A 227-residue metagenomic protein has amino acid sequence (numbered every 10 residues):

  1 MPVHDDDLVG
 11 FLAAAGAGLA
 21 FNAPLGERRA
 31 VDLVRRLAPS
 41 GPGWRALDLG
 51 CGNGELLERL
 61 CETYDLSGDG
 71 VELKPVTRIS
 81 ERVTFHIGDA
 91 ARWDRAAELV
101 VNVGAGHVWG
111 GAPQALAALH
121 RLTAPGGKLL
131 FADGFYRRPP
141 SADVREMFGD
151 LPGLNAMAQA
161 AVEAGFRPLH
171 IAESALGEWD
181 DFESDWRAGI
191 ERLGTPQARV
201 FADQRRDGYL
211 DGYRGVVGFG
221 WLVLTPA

Functional and structural regions predicted by a protein language model:
A23-P42: Conserved alpha-helix/loop element of class I SAM-dependent methyltransferases that forms part of the SAM/SAH-binding
L47-A91: Class I SAM-dependent methyltransferase SAM/SAH-binding core
A91-V100: A short acidic, Gly/Pro-enriched loop at the edge of an enzyme's catalytic core that lines a small-molecule cofactor
L99-A112: A short SAM/SAH-binding and catalytic strip from SAM-dependent methyltransferases
P113-K128: A short glycine-rich, Lys/Arg-flanked "PGG" loop and its adjoining helix->strand segment in the class I
F131-G149: Short, glycine-/aromatic-enriched active-site segment of Class I SAM-dependent methyltransferases
D150-G165: Short alpha-helix
A172-A227: Conserved Class I S-adenosyl-L-methionine
